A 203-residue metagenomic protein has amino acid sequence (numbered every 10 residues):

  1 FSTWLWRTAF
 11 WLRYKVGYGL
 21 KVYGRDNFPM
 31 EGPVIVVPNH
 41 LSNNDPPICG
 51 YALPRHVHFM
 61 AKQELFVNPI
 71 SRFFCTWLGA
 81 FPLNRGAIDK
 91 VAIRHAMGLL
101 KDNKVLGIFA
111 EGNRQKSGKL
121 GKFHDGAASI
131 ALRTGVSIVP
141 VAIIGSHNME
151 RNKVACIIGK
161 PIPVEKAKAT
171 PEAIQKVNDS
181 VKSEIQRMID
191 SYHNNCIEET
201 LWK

Functional and structural regions predicted by a protein language model:
S2, K15-V16, F28-A87, H95: Catalytic core of membrane glycerolipid acyltransferases/transacylases, capturing the structured, soluble-facing
W4-R13: N-terminal nucleotide/polyanion-binding subdomain common to many enzyme families
T8, Y23, P69-I70, R94-H95 (+1 more regions): Short Gly/charged-rich anion-binding patches and loops
A9-F10, W77-L83, A110-N113: Short, basic, glycine/proline-bearing loop/turn elements
K15-Y23: Short gly/ser/thr-rich secondary-structure transition/capping motifs
D26, H40-L41, Q63-L65, G112-R114 (+2 more regions): Short, flexible active-site-adjacent loop segments at beta-strand->alpha-helix junctions, enriched in small/polar
D26, I88, I144: Residue-level "edge-of-site" marker
V91-K203: Non-catalytic C-terminal accessory region of glycerolipid acyltransferases and related lyso-lipid remodeling enzymes
